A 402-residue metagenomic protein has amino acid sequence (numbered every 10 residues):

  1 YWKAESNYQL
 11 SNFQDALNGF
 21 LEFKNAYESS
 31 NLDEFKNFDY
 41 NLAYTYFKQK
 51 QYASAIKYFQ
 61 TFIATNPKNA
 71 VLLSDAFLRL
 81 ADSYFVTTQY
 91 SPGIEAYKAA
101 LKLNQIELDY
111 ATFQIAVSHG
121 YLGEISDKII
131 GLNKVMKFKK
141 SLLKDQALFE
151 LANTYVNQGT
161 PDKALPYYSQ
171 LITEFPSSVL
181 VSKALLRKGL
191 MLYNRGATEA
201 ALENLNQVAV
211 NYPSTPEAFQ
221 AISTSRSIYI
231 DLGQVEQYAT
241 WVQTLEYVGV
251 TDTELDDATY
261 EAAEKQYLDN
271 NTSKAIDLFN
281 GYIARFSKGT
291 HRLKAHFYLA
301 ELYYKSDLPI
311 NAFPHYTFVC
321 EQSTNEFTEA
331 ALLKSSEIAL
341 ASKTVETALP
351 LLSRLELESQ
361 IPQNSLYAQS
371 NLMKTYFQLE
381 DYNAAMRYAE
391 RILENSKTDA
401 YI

Functional and structural regions predicted by a protein language model:
Y1-I402: Acidic, polar-rich low-complexity tracts and alpha-helical solenoid repeat scaffolds
